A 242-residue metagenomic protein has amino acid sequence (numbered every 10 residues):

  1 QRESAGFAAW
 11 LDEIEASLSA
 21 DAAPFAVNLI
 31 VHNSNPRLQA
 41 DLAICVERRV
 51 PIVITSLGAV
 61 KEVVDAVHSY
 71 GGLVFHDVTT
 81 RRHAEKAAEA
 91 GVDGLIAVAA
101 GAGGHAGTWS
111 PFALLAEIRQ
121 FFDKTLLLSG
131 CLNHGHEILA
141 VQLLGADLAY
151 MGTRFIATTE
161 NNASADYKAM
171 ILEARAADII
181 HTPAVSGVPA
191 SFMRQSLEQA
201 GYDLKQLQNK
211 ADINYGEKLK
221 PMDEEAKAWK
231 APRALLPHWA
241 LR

Functional and structural regions predicted by a protein language model:
Q1-T125: Active-site entrance/lid segments in N-terminal catalytic domains of soluble metabolic enzymes
T108-L127, N133-R242: Conserved active-site-proximal phosphate/metal-binding subdomains
